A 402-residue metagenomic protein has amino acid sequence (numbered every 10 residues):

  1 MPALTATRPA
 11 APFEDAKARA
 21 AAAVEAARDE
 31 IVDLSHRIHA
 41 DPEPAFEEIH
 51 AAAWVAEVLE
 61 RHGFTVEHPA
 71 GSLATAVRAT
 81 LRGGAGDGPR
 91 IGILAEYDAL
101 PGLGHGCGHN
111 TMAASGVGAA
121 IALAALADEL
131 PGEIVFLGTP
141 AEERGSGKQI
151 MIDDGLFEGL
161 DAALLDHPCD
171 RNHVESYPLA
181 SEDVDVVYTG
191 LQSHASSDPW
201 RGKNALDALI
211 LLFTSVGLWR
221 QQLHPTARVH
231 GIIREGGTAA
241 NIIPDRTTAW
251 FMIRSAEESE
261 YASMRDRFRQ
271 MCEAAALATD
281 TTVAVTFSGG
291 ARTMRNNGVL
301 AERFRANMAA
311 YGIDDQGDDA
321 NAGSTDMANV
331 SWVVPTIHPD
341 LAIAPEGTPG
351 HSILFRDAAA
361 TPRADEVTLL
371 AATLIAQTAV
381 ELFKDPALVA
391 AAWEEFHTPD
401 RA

Functional and structural regions predicted by a protein language model:
P2-L4, D15, I210-A402: Metal-dependent amide/peptide-bond hydrolase catalytic core, centered on the "pita-bread" metallohydrolase fold
L4-P131: Acidic/His- and Gly-rich active-site-bordering loop/insert found across diverse amide/peptide-bond hydrolases
V24, R28, V32, A52-A56 (+7 more regions): Hydrophobic face of alpha-helices
H39-D41, D98, H105, H109 (+5 more regions): Histidine-centered active-site/metal-ligand motif
D41, T111, W200-N204, S259-R265: Active-site pocket-shaping loop/turn-to-helix segments
T75-G84, D98-G106, N110-T111, G116-A119 (+3 more regions): Histidine/acidic-residue-rich, glycine-tolerant segments that coordinate divalent metal ions
G92-L94, T189, H338-A344: Non-cysteine beta-strand/loop elements that form the S-adenosyl-L-methionine
